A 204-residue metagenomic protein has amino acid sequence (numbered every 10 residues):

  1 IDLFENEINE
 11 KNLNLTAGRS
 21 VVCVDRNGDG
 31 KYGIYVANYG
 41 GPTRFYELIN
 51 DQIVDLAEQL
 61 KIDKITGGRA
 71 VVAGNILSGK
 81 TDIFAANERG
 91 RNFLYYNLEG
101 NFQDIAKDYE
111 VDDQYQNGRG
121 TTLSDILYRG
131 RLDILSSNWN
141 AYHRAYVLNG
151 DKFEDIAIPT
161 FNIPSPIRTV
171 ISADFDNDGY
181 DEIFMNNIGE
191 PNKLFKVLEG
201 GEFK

Functional and structural regions predicted by a protein language model:
I1-T16, Y46-T66, D82, Y95-Q116 (+3 more regions): Blade-edge motifs of beta-propeller repeat domains
N12-L15, V22, G30-Y39, N87: A generic tandem-repeat structural signature
A17, G41, G67-R69, G90 (+4 more regions): Beta-rich catalytic cores
G18-G28, G68-T81, G118-Y128, L132 (+2 more regions): Beta-propeller blade termini
K31-Y32, P42, K80, R91-N92 (+4 more regions): Internal amphipathic alpha-helical segments of the cytochrome P450 catalytic fold
I34-A37, D82-N87, D133-N138, E182-N187: Hydrophobic beta-strand segments that make up the repeating blades of beta-propeller and related beta-repeat
Y39-G41, I49, E88-G90, L98 (+4 more regions): Short loop/turn segments that connect beta-strands within the blades of beta-propeller domains, predominantly WD40
P164-F175, F184-N187, P191-K193, F203-K204: C-terminal structured domain segments across diverse proteins
